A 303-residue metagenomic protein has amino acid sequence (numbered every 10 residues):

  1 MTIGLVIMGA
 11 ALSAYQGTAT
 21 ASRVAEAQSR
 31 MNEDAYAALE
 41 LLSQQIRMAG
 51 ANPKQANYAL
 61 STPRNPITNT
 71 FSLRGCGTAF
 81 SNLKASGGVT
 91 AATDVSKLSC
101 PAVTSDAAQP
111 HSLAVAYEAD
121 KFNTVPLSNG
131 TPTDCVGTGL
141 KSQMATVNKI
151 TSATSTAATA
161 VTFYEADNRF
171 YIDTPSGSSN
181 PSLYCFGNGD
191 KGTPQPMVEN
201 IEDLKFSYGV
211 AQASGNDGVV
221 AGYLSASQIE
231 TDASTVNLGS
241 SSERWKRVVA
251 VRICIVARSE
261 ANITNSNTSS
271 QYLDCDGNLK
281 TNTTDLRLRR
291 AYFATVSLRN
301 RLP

Functional and structural regions predicted by a protein language model:
M1-A51: Aliphatic-rich helix starts adjacent to a transmembrane/signal segment
A21, A38-K246, C254, E260-L288 (+1 more regions): N-terminal pilin/flagellin-like segments and related low-complexity appendage regions
S297-L302: Short beta-strand-to-coil "C-cap" segments at the C-terminal boundary of structured domains/repeats, marking
